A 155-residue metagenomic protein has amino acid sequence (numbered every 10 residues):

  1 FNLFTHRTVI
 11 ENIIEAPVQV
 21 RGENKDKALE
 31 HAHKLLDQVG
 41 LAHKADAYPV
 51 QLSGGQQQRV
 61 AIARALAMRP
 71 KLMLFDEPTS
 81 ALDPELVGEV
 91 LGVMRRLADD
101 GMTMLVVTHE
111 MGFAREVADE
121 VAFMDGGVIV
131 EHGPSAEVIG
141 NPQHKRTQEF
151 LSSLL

Functional and structural regions predicted by a protein language model:
F1-S135: ABC family nucleotide-binding domain
V130-H132, A136-L155: C-terminal boundary and immediately downstream tail of ABC-type ATPase nucleotide-binding domains
